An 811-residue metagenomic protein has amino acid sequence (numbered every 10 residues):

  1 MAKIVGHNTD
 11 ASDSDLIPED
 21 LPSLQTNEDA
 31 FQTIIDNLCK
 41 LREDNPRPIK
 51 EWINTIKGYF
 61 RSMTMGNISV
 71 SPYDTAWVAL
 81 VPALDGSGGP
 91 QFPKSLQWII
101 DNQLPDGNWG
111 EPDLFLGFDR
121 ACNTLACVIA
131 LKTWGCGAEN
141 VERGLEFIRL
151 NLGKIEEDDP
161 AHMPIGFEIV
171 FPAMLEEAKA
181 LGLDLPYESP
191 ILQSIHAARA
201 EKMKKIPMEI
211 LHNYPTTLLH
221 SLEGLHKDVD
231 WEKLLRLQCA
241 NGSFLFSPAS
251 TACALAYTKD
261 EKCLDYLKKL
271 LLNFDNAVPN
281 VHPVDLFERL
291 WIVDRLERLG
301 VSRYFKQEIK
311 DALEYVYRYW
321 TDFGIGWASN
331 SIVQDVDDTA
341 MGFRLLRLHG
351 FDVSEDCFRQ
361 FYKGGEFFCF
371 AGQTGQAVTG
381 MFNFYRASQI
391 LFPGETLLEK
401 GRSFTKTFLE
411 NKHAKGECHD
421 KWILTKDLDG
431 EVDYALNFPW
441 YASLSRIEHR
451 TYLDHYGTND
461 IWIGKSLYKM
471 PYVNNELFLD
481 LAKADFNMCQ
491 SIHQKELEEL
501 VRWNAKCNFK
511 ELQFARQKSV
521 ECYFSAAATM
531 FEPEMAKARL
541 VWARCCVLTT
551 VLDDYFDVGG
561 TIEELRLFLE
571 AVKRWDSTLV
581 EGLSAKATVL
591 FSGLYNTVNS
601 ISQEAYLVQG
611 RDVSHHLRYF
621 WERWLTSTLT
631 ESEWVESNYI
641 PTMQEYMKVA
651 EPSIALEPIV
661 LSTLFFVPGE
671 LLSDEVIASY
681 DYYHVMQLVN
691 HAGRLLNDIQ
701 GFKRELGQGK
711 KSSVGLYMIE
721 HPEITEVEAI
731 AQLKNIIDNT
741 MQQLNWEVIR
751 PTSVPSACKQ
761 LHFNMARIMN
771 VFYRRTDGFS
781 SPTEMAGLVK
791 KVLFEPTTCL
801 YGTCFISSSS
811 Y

Functional and structural regions predicted by a protein language model:
M1-Y811: Terpene synthase/cyclase
